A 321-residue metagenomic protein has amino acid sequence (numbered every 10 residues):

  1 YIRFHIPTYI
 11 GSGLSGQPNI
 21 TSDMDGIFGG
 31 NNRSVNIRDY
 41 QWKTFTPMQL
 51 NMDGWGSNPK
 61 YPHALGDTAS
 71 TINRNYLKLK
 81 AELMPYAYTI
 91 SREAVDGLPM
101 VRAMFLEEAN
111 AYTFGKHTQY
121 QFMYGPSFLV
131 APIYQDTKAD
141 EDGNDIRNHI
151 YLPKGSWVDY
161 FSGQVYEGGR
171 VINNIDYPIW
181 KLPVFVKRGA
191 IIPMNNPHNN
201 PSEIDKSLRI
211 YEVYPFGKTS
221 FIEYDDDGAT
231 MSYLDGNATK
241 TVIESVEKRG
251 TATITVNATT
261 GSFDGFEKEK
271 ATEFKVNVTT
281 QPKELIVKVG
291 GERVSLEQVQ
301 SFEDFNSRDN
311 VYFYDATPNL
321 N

Functional and structural regions predicted by a protein language model:
Y1-L182, K187: Catalytic-domain carbohydrate-binding cleft regions of carbohydrate-active enzymes
Q41-K43, P62-H63, K181, D205-L208 (+2 more regions): Short, surface-exposed linear patches
I133, S162-G163, T259, G290 (+1 more regions): Surface loops and adjacent helix of pleckstrin homology
H149-L152, V289-R293: Short alpha-helical "patches" and their helix-cap loops
V158, V165-E167, E284-I286, E292-E297: Surface-exposed loop/edge segments in extracytoplasmic proteins
V171-N173, E297-D304: A short, sequence-level motif marking secondary-structure junctions
V184-E292, E303-N321: Accessory, solvent-exposed terminal regions and/or long lumenal/extracellular loops of proteins
